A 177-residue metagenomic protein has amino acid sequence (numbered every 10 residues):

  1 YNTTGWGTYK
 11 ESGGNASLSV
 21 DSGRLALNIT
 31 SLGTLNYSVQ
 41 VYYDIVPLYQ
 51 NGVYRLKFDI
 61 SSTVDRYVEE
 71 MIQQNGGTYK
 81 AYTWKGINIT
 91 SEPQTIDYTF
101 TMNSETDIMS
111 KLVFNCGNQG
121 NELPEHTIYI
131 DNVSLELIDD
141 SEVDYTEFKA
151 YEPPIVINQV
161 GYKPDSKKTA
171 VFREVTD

Functional and structural regions predicted by a protein language model:
Y1-E147: Extracellular and organelle-lumenal recognition/adhesion modules and their flexible linkers in secreted
R66, T106, K163, T176-D177: A short beta-turn/strand-edge loop motif at beta-sheet boundaries
E122, I138-T176: Non-catalytic, glycine-rich low-complexity segments
